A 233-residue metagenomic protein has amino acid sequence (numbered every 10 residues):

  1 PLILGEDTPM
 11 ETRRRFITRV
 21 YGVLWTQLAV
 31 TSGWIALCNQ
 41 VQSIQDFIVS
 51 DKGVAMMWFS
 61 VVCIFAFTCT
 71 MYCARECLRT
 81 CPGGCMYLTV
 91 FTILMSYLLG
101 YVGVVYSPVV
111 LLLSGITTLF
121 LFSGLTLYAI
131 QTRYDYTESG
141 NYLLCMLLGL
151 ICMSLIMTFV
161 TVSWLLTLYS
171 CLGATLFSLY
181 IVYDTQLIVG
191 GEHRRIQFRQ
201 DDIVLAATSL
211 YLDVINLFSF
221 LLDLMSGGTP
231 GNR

Functional and structural regions predicted by a protein language model:
P1-R233: A hydrophobic alpha-helical transmembrane-helix feature that marks the membrane cores and membrane-interface segments
